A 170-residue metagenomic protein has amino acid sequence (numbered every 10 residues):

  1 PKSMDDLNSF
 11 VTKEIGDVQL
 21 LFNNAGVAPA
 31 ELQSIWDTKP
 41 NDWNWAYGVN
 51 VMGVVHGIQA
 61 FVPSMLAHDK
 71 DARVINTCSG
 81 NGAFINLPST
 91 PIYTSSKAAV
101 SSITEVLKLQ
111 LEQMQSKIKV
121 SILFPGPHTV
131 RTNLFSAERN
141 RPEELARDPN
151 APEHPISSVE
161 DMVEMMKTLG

Functional and structural regions predicted by a protein language model:
K2-G16: Conserved amphipathic alpha-helix within the SDR
D17-V18, M65-S79, Q115-K119: Active-site loop of short-chain dehydrogenase/reductase
A25-A30: Conserved NAD(P)H cofactor-binding loop of Rossmann-fold oxidoreductase domains
L32-I35, K39-W45: Substrate-binding pocket helix/loop in short-chain dehydrogenase/reductase
I58-Q59: A short, exposed helix-loop element centered on a Lys and neighboring polar residues
I75-A99, E105, L109-Q113, G126-T129 (+1 more regions): Catalytic loop of short-chain dehydrogenase/reductase
Q113-G170: SDR active-site lid
